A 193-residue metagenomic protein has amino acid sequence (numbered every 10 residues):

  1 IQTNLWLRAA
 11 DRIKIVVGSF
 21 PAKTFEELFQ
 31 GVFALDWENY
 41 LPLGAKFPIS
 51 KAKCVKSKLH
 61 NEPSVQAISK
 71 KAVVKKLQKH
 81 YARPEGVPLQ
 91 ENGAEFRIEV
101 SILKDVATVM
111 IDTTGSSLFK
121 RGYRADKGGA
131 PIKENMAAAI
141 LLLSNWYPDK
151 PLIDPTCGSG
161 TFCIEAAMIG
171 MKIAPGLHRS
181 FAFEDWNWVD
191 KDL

Functional and structural regions predicted by a protein language model:
I1-A94: Non-catalytic nucleic-acid substrate-recognition regions in nucleic-acid-modifying enzymes
W37-E38, P88, R97-E99, L143 (+1 more regions): A generic local secondary-structure boundary/capping motif
G44-K46, V106, D149: A general structural motif
S50-C54, S101-L103, G158: Short loop/turn motifs enriched for small/polar and acidic residues
E91-V100, S159-G160: Beta-rich nucleic-acid/ligand-interaction surfaces
I98-I111: C-terminal edge-of-domain segments
V109-L143: SAM-dependent Rossmann-like transferase core, predominantly class I methyltransferases with a strong bias toward
I132-L193: Conserved S-adenosyl-L-methionine
